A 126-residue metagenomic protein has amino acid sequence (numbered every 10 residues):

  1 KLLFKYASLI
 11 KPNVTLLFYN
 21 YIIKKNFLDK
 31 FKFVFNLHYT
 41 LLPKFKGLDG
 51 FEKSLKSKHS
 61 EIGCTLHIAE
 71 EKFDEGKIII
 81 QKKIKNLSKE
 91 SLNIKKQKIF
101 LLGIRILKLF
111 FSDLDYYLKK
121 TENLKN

Functional and structural regions predicted by a protein language model:
L2-I10: Short amphipathic alpha-helix with an adjacent loop that forms part of the alpha/beta core around
P12, L16-K125: Donor/substrate-binding cores of folate-linked one-carbon enzymes
